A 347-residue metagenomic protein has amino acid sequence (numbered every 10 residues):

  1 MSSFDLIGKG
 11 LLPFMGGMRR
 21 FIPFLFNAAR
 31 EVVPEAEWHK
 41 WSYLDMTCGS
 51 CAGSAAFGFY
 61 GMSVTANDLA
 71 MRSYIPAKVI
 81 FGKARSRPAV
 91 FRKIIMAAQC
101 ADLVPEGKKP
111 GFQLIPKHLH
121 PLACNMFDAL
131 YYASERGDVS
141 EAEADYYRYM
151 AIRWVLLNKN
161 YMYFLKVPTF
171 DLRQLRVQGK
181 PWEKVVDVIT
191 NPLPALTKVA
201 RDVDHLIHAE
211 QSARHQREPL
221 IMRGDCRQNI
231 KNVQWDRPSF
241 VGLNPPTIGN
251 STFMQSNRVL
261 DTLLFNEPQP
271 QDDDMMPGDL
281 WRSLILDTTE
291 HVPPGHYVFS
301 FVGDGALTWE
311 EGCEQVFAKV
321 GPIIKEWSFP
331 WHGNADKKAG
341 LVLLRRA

Functional and structural regions predicted by a protein language model:
M1-M46, A52-F59, P76, K83 (+2 more regions): S-adenosyl-L-methionine
W41-F57, A66-A70, W235-Q255, F301: Conserved proline-anchored active-site loop of SAM-dependent methyltransferases that bridges a beta-strand
S42-L44, C48-D102, I152, K159 (+2 more regions): SAM cofactor-binding core of SAM-dependent methyltransferases, primarily the Rossmann-like beta-alpha-beta module
A77-G137: Conserved phosphoryl-transfer catalytic core
H118-S256, E267-P270: SAM-dependent nucleic-acid methyltransferase catalytic core
D236-F240, P246-F299: SAM-dependent methyltransferase catalytic-core segment centered on the flexible catalytic loop and adjoining short
P277-S328: Conserved Class I SAM-dependent methyltransferase catalytic core
G333-A347: Core SAM-dependent methyltransferase catalytic element
